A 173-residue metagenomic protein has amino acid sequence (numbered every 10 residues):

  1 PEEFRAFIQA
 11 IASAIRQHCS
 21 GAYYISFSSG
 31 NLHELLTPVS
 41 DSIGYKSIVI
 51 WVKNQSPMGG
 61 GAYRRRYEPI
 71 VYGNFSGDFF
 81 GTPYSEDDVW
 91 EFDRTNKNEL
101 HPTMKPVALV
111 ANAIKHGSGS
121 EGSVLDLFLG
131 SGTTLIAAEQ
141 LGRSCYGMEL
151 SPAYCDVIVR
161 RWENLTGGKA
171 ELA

Functional and structural regions predicted by a protein language model:
P1-C155: Core catalytic lobe of class I
A153-N164, G168: Short alpha-helix adjacent to the SAM-binding motif of class I
K169-A173: SAM-dependent methyltransferase catalytic region
